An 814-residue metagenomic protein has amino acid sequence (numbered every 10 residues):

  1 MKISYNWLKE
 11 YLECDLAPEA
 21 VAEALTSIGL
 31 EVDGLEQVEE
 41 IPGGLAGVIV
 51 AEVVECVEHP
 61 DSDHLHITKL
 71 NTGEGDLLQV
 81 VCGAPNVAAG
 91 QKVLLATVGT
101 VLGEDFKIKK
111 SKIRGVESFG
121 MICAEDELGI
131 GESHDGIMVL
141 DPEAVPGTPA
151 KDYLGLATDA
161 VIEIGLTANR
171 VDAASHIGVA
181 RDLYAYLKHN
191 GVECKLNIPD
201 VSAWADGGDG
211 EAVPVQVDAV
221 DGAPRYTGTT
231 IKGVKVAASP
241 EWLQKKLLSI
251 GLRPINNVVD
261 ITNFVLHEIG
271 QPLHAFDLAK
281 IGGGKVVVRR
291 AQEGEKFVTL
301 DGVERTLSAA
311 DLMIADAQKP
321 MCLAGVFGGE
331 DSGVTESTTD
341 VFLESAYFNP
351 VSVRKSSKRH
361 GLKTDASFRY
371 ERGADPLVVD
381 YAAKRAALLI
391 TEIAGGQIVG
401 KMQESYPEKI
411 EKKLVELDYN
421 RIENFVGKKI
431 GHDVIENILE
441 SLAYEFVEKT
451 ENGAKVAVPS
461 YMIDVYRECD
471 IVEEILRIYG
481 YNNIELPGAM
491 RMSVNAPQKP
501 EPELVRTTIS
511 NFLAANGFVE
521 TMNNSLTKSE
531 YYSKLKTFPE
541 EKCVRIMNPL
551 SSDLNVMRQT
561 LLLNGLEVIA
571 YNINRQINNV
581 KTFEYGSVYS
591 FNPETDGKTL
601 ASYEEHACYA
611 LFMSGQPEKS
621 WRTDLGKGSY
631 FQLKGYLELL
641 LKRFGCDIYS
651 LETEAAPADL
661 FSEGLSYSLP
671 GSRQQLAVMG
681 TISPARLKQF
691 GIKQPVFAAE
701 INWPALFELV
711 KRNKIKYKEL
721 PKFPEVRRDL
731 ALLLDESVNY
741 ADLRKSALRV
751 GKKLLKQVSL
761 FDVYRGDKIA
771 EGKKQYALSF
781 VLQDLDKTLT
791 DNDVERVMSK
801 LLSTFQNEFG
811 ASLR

Functional and structural regions predicted by a protein language model:
M1-G207, F342, D365, G373-P376 (+2 more regions): Phosphate-backbone binding interfaces of nucleic-acid-interacting proteins
K2, E19, E440-V447, E468 (+3 more regions): A carboxyl-terminal module marker
Y5, E23, I28, E40 (+1 more regions): Glycine/proline-enriched, intrinsically flexible loops and inter-domain linkers
I49-Q79, Q244, S249, N256 (+1 more regions): Conserved mixed alpha/beta core segments that line enzyme active sites in large multi-domain catalysts
S111, V287-F327, D331-V334, M490-E605 (+4 more regions): Class II aminoacyl-tRNA synthetase-like tRNA-binding/catalytic domains
R114-G129, S133-V139, A150-A160, I164 (+5 more regions): Mobile "lid/hinge" segments at catalytic clefts and subdomain interfaces of large enzymes
L183, L187-V217, A394-I422, K428-K429 (+1 more regions): Terminal amphipathic helices with adjacent charged low-complexity linkers/tails
V415-V580, R728, V781-L785, D793 (+1 more regions): Extended, well-folded interaction surfaces typified by the phenylalanyl-tRNA synthetase beta subunit core
